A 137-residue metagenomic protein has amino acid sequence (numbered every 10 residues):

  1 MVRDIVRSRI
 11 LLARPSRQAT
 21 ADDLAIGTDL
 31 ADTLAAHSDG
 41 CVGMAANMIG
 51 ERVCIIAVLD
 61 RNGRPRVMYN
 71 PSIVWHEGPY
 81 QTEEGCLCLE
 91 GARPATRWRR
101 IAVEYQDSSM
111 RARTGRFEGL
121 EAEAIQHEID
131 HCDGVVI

Functional and structural regions predicted by a protein language model:
M1-I137: Positively charged
